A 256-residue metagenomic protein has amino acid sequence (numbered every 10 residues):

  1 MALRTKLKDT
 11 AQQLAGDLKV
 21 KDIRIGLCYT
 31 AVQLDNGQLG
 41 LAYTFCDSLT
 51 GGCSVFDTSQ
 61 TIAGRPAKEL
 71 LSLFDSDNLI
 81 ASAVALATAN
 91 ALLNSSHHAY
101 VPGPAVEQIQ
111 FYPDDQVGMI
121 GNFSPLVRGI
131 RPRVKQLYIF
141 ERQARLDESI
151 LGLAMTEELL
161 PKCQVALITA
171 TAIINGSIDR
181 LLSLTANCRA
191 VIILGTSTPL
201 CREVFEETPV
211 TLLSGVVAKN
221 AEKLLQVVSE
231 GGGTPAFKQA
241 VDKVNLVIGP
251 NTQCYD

Functional and structural regions predicted by a protein language model:
M1-R131, V228, V244-D256: Electropositive, gly/pro-rich neighborhoods at or near active sites that engage anionic ligands
G103-Q108, I150-K162: Short acidic low-complexity segments
G118, V165-T169, I192: Structural motif
G121, F140-Q143, G195: Conserved acidic E/D residue at the C-terminus of a beta-strand in Rossmann-like folds
G129-I130, S177-L184, V204: A short acidic, amphipathic alpha-helical/loop segment
V134-D147: NAD(P)-binding Rossmann-fold cofactor-contacting core
V134-K135, A186-A190, V210: A short helix->loop->beta-strand "cap" motif at the edges of active sites that frequently abuts
I192-D256: C-terminal functional extensions of proteins
